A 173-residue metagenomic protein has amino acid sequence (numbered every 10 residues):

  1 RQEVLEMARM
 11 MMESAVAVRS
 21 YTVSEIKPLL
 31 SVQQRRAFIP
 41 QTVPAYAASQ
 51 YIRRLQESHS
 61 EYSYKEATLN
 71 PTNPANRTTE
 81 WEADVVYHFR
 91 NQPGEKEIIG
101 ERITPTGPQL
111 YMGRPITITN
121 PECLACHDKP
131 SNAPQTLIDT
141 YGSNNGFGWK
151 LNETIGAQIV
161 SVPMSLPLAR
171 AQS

Functional and structural regions predicted by a protein language model:
R1-I118, E122, A133-S173: Extracytoplasmic c-type cytochrome modules immediately beyond a signal peptide or single-pass transmembrane anchor
A125: Short, cysteine/histidine-rich loop/knuckle motifs that typically chelate Zn2+
D128-S131: Short functional micro-motifs and their immediate structural scaffolds
